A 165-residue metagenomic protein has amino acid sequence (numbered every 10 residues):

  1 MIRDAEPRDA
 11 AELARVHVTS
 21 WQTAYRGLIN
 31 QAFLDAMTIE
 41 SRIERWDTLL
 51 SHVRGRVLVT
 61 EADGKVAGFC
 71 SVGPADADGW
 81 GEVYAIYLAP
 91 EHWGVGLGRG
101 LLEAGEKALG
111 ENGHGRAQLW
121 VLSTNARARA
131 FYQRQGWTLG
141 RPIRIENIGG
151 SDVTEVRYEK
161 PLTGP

Functional and structural regions predicted by a protein language model:
D4-A10, R15-W93, R99-N112, L139-I145 (+1 more regions): Acetyl-CoA-dependent GNAT
W80, G115-R129, Q133-P165: C-terminal "cap" of GNAT-fold acetyltransferases
